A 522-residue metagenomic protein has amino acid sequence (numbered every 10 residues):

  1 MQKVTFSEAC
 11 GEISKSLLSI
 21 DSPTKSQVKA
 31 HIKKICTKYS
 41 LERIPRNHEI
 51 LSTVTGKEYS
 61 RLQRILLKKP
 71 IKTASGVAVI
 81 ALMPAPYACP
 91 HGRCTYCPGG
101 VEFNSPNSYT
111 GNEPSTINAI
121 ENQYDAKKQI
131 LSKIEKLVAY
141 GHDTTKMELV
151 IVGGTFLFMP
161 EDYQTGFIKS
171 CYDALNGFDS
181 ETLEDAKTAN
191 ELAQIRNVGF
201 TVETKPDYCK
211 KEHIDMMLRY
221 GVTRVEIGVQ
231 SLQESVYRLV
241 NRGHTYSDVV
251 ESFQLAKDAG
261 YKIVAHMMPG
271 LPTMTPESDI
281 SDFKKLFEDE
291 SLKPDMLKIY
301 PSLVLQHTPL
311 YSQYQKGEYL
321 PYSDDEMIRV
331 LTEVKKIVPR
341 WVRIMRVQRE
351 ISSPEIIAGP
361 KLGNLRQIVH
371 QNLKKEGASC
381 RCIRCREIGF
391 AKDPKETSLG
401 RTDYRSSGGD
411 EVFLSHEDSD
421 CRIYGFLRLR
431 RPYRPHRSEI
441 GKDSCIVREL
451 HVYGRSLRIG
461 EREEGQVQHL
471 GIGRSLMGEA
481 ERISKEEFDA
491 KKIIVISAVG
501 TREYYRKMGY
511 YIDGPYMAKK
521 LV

Functional and structural regions predicted by a protein language model:
M1-Q129, K133-D179, R340: Flexible, acidic/Gly-rich N-terminal and inter-domain linker regions that tether and position cofactor-handling modules
N112-K128, L149, G153-V264, M268-D325 (+2 more regions): Conserved non-cysteine loop/helix-boundary elements of the Radical SAM core domain that shape
E226, K298, I446-R448, I494: Conserved beta-strand positions in the central sheet of alpha/beta enzyme cores
E318-R428, R434: C-terminal accessory regions of radical SAM enzymes
K442-Q468: Conserved acetyl-CoA binding element of GNAT-fold acetyltransferases
E463-I483: Conserved acetyl-CoA-binding loop-helix of GNAT-fold acetyltransferases
I483-S497: Conserved GNAT acetyl-CoA-binding A-motif
S497-Y516: Conserved active-site alpha-helix within GNAT-family acetyltransferase domains
